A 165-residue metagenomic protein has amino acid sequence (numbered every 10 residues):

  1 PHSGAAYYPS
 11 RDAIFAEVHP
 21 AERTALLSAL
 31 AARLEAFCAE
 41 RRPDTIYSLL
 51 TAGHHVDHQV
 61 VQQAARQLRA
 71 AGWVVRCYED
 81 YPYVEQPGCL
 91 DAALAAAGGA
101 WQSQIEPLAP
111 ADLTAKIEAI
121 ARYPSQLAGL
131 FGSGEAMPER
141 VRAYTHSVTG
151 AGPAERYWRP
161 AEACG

Functional and structural regions predicted by a protein language model:
P1-A5, T51-H54, Y81-V84, L113 (+2 more regions): Short, solvent-exposed loop/turn segments at secondary-structure junctions
P1-Q63, Q67-A71, E118: Active-site beta-strand->loop->alpha-helix modules in alpha/beta enzyme cores, enriched in Gly/His/Asp(Glu)
L27, A31, H58, A109-I120 (+2 more regions): A structural signal for well-ordered alpha-helical scaffolds and beta->alpha junctions
T45-S48, V74-E79, F131: A structural signal for short, well-ordered beta-strand segments and their strand-loop junctions that often border
A71-A92: Short, flexible loop segments at boundaries between secondary-structure elements
C77-E79, P107, R159: Structural signal for conserved beta-strand scaffold positions within catalytic alpha/beta enzyme cores
G88-G134: A conserved mid-domain beta-alpha-beta active-site/ligand-binding segment of alpha/beta enzyme cores
E118-A121, S133-G165: C-terminal regulatory/interaction regions
